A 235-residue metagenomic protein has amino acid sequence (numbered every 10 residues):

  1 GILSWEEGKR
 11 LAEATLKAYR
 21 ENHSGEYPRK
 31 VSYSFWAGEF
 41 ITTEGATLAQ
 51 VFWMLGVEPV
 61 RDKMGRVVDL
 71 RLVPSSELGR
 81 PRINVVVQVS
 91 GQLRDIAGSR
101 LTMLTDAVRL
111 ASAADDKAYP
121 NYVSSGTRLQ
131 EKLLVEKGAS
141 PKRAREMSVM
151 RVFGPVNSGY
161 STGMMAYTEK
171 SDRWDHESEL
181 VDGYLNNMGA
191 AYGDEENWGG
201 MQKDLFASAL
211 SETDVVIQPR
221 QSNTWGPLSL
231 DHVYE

Functional and structural regions predicted by a protein language model:
G1-E235: Ligand/cofactor-recognition surfaces for anionic moieties
